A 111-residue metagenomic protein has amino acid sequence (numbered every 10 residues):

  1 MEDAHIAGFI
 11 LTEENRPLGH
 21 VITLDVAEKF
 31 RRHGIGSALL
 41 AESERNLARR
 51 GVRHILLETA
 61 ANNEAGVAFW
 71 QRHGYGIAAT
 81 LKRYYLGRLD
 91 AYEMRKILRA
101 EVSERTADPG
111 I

Functional and structural regions predicted by a protein language model:
M1-R31, S37-E42, N46, R50 (+3 more regions): Acetyl-CoA-dependent GNAT
P17-I22, R53, H73, D90: A generic structural signal for short beta-strands and their flanking turns/coil linkers
V26, A60-A61: Short amphipathic helical patch at the helix-1/turn junction of helix-turn-helix
L40, L47-T59, V67-F69, L81: Conserved GNAT acetyl-CoA-binding A-motif
L56-T59, Q71, G76-E93: Conserved catalytic-core motifs of GNAT/GCN5-like acyltransferases
E64: Conserved catalytic core of two-component sensor histidine kinases
